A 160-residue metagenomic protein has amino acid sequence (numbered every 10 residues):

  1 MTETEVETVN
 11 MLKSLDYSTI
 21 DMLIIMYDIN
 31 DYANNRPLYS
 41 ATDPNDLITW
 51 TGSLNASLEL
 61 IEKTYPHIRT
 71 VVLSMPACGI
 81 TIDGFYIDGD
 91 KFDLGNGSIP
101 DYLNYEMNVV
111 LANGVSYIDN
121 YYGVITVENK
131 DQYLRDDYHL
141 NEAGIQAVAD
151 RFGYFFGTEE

Functional and structural regions predicted by a protein language model:
M1-I48, G52: Conserved SGNH/GDSL esterase-like catalytic core that processes O-acyl groups on lipids and polysaccharides
L15, P66-H67: Proline-centered flexible-loop/turn and helix-kink motifs
D21-M26, R69-S74, S116-D119: Structural recognition of the beta-strand scaffold that forms the well-ordered cores of secreted hydrolase catalytic
D46, N55, L94-G95: A generic structural signal for short
L54-L58, L103: Generic structural signal for well-ordered alpha-helices, preferentially at hydrophobic/aromatic core positions
L58-Y65: Surface-exposed amphipathic alpha-helices with a cationic face
M75-E160: Catalytic His-Asp segment of secreted/periplasmic serine-dependent ester chemistry enzymes
